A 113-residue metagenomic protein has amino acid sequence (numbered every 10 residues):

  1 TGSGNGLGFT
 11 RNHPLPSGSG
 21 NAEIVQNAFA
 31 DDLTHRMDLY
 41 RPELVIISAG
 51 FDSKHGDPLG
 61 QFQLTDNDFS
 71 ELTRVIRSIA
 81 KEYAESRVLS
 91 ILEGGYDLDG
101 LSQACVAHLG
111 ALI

Functional and structural regions predicted by a protein language model:
T1-I113: A general "terminal functional-core" signal
